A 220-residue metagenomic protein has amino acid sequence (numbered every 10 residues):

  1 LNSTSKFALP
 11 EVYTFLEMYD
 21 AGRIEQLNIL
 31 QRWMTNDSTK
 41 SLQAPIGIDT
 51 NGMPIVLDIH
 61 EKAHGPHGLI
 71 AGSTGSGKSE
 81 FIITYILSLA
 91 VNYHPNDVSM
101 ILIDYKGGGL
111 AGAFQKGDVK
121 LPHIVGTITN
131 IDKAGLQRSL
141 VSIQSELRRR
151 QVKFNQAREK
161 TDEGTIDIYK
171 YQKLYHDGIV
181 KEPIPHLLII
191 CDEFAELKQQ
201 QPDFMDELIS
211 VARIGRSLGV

Functional and structural regions predicted by a protein language model:
L1, L16-E17, I24-K160, G178-V220: P-loop NTPase catalytic phosphate-binding loop
L1-E11: N-terminal accessory nucleic-acid engagement/regulatory domains that precede and modulate ATP-driven motor cores
P10, L16-Y19, T161-D162, I166: Intrinsic disorder/low-complexity signal
F154-Q172: Short glycine-rich substrate-engagement loop in P-loop NTPases that contacts/grips substrate
